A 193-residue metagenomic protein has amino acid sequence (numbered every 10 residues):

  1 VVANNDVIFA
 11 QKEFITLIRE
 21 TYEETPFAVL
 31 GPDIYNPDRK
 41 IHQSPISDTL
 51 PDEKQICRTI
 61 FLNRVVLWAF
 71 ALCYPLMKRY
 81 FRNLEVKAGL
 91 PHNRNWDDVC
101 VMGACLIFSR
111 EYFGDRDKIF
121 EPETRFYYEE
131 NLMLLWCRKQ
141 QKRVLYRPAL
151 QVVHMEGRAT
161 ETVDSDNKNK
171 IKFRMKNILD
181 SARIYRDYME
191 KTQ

Functional and structural regions predicted by a protein language model:
V1-I8: Short beta-strand-to-loop acidic/aromatic patch adjacent to the donor-nucleotide binding site
N5, I34, A149: Active-site loop/turn elements of alpha/beta-hydrolase fold enzymes, especially the short glycine-/histidine-rich
I8-P51, Q55: Conserved donor NDP-sugar-binding/catalytic core segment of glycosyltransferases
Y35-N83: Acceptor/aglycone-binding surface of glycosyltransferases and processive sugar-polymer synthases
R64-L76, K87-F108: A recurrent flexible, glycine/aromatic-enriched loop bordering the glycosyltransferase active site that acts as
N95-D98, R125, F173-R174: Short Gly/Pro-enriched turn/cap motifs at secondary-structure boundaries
V99-I119, E123-L150: A short, conserved alpha-helix in the catalytic core of glycosyltransferases
N131-Q193: Active-site-adjacent helix/loop segment of glycosyltransferases that harbors family-specific signature motifs
